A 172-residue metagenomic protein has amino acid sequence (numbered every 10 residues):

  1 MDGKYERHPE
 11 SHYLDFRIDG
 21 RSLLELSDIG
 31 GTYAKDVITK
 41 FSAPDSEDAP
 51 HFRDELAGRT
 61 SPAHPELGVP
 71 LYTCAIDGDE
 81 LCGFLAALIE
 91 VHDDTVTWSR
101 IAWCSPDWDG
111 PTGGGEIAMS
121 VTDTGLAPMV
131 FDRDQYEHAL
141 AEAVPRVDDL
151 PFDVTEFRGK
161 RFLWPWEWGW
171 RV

Functional and structural regions predicted by a protein language model:
M1-V172: Intrinsically disordered, low-complexity acidic regions enriched in Pro/Ser/Thr
